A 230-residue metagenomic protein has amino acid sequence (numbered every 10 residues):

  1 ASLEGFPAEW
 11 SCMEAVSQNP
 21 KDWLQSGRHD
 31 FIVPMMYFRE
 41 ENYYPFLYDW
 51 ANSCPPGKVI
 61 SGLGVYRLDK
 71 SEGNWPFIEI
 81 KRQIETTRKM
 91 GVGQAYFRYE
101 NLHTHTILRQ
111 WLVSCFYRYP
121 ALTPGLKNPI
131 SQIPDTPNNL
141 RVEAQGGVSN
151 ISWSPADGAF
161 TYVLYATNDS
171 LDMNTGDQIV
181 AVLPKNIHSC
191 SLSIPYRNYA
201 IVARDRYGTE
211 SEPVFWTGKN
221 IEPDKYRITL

Functional and structural regions predicted by a protein language model:
A1-V16, K58-L68: Aromatic-lined carbohydrate-recognition surfaces of secreted/lumenal glycan-active proteins
M13, I32-P34, Y199: C-terminal structured domain segments across diverse proteins
P20-Y43, P55-I130: Substrate-binding cleft of secreted/luminal carbohydrate-active enzymes
V33-M36, L63-V65, R98-Y99, W153-P155 (+3 more regions): Active-site proximal loops enriched in glycine and acidic residues that flank catalytic Cys/His/Asp and coordinate
L108-G158, R206-L230: Pro/Thr/Ser/Gly-rich low-complexity, intrinsically disordered linker/stalk tracts
P155-G176: Solvent-exposed loop/turn segments flanking beta-strands in beta-repeat/beta-sandwich domains
V180-N186: Short beta-strand segments within Ig-like beta-sandwich modules, predominantly Fibronectin type-III
C190-S211: Beta-strand-rich modules
